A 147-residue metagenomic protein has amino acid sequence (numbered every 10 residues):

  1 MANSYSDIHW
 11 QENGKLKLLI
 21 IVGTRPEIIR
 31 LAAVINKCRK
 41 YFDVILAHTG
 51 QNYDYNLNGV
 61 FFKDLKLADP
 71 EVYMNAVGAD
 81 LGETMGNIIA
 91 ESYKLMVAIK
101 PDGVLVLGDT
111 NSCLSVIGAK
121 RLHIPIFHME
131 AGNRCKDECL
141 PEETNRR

Functional and structural regions predicted by a protein language model:
A2-Q51: N-terminal subdomain of nucleotide-sugar transferases
L19-V22, E27-L31, F61, Y73-R147: Active-site and donor-binding regions of nucleotide-sugar-utilizing enzymes
I35-C38, K63-D64, R121: Short, solvent-exposed amphipathic alpha-helical segments in soluble enzyme and RNA/protein-processing domains
D43, A68, H123-P125: Residue-level detector of anion-binding/catalytic polar loops
T49-Y55, G78-D80: Short active-site-proximal "capping" loops at secondary-structure junctions
Y53-A68: N-terminal beta-loop-helix "entrance" segment that forms/cooperates in small-molecule cofactor or anionic ligand
